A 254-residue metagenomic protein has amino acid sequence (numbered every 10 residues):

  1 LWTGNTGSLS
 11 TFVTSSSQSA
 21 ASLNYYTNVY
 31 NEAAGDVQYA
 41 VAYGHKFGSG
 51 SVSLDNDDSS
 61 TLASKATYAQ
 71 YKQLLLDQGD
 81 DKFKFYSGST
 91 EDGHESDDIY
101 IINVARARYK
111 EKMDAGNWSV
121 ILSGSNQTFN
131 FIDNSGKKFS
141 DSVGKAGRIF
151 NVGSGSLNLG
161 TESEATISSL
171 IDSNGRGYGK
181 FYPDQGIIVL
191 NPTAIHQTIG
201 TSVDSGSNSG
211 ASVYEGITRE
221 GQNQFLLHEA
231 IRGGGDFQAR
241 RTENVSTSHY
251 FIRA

Functional and structural regions predicted by a protein language model:
L1-A254: Long, position-biased, composition-driven segments near the start of the mature protein
